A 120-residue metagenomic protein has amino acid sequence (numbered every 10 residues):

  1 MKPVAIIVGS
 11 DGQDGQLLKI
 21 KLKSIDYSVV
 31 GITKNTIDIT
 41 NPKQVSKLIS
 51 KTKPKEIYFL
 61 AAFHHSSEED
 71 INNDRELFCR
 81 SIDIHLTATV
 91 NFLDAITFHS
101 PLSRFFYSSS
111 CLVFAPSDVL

Functional and structural regions predicted by a protein language model:
P3-I25: N-terminal Rossmann NAD(P)H-binding glycine-rich loop of SDR-like oxidoreductase domains
V8, I32, I57-A61, F105-C111: SDR active-site strand-loop-helix element
G15, S67-E68, A115-P116: Glycine/Thr-rich phosphate-binding loops of Rossmann-like dinucleotide-binding domains
I20-S24, S50, D94-F98: Short, well-ordered alpha-helices that flank and scaffold nucleotide-derived cofactor binding pockets
V29-K47: Adenosine-cofactor binding site in Rossmann-like domains, unifying the SAM/SAH pocket of S-adenosylmethionine-dependent
K43-I84: NAD(P)H-binding glycine-rich loop region in Rossmannoid oxidoreductase-like domains and their noncatalytic homologs
D74-T87, L112-L120: Catalytic helix-loop patch of NAD(P)-dependent Rossmann-fold dehydrogenases
V90-L120: Conserved Rossmann-fold NAD(P)-dependent oxidoreductase catalytic core, especially the SDR/UDP-sugar
